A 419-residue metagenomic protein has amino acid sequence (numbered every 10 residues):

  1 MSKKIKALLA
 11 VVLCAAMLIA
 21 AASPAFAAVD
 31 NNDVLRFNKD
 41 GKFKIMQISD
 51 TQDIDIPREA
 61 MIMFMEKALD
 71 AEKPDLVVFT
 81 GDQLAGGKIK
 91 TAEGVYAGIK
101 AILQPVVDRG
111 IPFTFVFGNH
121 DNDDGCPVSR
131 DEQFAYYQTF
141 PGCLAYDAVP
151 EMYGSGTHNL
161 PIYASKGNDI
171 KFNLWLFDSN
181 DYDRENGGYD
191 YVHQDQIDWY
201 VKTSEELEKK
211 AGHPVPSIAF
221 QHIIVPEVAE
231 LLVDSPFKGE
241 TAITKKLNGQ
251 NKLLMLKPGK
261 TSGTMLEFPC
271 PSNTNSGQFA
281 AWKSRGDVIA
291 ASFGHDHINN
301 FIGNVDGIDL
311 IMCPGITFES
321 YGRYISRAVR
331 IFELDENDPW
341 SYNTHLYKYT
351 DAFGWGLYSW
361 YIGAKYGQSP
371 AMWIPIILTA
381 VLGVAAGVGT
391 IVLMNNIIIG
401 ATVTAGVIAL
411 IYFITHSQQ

Functional and structural regions predicted by a protein language model:
V11-A20: Bacterial N-terminal signal peptides
F26-I102: N-terminal active-site segment of His-dependent metallophosphoesterases
A28-N31, G98-G212, E240-T244, I331-E333: Extended active-site neighborhood of metal-dependent phosphoesterases/phosphodiesterases
N32, N159-Y163, G263, P269-C270 (+2 more regions): Binuclear metal-dependent phosphoesterase catalytic core
Q47-I62, L84-A97, V128, R184-Y191 (+3 more regions): Acidic/histidine-rich helix-loop elements that form or flank divalent-metal/phosphate-binding sites at the catalytic
I54-I56, A85-K88, F115-P127, Y182-E185 (+4 more regions): Active-site environment of divalent metal-dependent phosphoester hydrolases
P57-A60, G81-L103, D121-P141, L231 (+1 more regions): Metal-dependent catalytic neighborhoods of phosphoester/phosphodiester hydrolases
K73-L76, N173-L176, G187-D296: His/acidic metal-ligating clusters that form di-metal
